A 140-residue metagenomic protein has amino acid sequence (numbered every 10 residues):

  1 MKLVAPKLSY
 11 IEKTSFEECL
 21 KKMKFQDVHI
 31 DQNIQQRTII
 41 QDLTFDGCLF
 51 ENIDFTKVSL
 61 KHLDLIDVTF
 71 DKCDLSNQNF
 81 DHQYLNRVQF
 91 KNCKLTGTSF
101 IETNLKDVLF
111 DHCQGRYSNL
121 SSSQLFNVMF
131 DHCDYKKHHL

Functional and structural regions predicted by a protein language model:
M1-L140: Tandem repeat scaffolds
